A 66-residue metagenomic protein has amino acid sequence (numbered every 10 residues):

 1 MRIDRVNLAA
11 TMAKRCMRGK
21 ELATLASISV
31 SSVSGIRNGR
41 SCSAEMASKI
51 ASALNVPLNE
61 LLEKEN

Functional and structural regions predicted by a protein language model:
M1-K20: A short, Lys/Arg-rich alpha-helix, primarily the initiator
T11, L25, I36, K64: Residues in the recognition helix of alpha-helical DNA-binding motifs
E21, S32, E60: Residues in the helix-turn-helix
L22-A23, I50: Short alpha-helical "recognition helix" segments of helix-turn-helix
I28-S41: Recognition helix of helix-turn-helix/homeodomain-like DNA-binding domains that insert into the DNA major groove
G39-S52: Short, basic-rich loop-to-helix N-cap that marks the start of a DNA-contacting helix
N55-N66: Short C-terminal boundary/hinge segments that cap the last helix of small helical domains
